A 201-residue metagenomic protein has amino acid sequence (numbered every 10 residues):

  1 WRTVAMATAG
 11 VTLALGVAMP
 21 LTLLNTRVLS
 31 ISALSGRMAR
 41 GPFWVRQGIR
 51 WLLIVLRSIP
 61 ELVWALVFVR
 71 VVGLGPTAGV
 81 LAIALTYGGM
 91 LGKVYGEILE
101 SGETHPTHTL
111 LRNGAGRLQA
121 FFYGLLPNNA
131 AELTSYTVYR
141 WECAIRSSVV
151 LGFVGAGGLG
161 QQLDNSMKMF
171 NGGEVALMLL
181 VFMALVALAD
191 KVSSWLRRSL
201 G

Functional and structural regions predicted by a protein language model:
W1-R27, R57: Transmembrane alpha-helix signature in integral membrane proteins
W1-V11, S35-Q47: Periplasmic/extracellular loop-to-transmembrane helix junction in inner-membrane transport proteins
M19-R27, V94-S101, H105, A144 (+1 more regions): Membrane-spanning helices that line or support transport/gating and their immediate boundary helices in channels
M38-A82: Generic hydrophobic transmembrane alpha-helix motif, especially the helices
Q47-R57, E97-T104, H108-R112, Y123 (+2 more regions): Short amphipathic alpha-helical coupling elements at transmembrane boundaries
R70, L74-L125, A131-R140, K191: Membrane-cytosol interface at the C-terminal ends of specific transmembrane alpha-helices in multi-pass membrane
R70, S147-F182, G201: Glycine-rich helix-loop "coupling/hinge" segments at transmembrane-helix boundaries in multipass transporters
S135, A176-G201: C-terminal transmembrane helix and the adjacent membrane-cytosol boundary/short C-terminal tail of inner/organellar
